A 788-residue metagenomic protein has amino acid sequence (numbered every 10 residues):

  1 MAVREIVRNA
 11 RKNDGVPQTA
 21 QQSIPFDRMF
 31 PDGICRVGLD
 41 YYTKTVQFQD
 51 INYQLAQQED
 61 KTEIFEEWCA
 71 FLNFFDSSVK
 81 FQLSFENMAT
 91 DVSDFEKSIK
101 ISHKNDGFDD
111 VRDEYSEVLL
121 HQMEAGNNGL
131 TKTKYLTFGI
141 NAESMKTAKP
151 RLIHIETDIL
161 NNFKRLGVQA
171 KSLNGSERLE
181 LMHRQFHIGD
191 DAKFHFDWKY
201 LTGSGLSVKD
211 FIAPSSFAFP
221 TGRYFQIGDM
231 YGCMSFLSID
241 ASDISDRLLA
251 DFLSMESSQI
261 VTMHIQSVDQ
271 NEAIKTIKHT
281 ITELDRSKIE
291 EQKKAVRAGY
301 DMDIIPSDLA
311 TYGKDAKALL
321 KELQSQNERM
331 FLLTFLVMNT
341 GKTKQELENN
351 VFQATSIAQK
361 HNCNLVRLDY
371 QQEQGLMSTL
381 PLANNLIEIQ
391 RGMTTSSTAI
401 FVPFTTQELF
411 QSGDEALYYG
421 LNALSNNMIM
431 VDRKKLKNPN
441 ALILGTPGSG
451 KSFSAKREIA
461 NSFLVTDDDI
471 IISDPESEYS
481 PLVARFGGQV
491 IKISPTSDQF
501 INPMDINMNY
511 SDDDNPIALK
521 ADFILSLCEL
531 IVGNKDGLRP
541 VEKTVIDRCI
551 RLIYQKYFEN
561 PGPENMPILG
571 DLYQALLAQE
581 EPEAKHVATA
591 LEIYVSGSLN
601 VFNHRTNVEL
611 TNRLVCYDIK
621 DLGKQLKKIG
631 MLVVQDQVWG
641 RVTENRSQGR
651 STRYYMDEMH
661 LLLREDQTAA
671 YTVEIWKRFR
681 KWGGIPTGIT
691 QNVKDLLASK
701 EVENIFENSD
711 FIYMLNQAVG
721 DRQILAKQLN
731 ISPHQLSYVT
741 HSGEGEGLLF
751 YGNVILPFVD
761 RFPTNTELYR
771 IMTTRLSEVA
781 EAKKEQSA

Functional and structural regions predicted by a protein language model:
M1-T406: Extended, folded cores of ATP/NTP-driven motor/assembly subunits in large transport and secretion machines
I51, Q58-S77, S84-M88, L253 (+10 more regions): P-loop NTPase motor domains
I443: Hydrophobic anchor at the beta1->P-loop junction of P-loop NTPases
K451: Conserved lysine of the Walker
S454: Hydrophobic positions on the alpha1 helix immediately C-terminal to the Walker A/P-loop
N461-I471: Post-Walker A helix-loop "phosphate-sensing" segment adjacent to the P-loop in P-loop NTPases
G487-I491, E701-M714: A short helix-turn-beta junction within AAA+ P-loop NTPase domains corresponding to the substrate/partner-engaging
L729-E785: Conserved P-loop NTPase
